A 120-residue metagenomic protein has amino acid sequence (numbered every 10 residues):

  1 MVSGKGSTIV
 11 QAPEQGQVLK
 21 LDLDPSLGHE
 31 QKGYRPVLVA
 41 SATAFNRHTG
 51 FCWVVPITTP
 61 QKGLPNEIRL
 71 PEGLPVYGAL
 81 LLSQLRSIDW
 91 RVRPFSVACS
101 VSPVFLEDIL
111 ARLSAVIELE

Functional and structural regions predicted by a protein language model:
M1-E120: Conserved functional hotspots at enzyme active or ligand-binding sites that engage polyanionic ligands
